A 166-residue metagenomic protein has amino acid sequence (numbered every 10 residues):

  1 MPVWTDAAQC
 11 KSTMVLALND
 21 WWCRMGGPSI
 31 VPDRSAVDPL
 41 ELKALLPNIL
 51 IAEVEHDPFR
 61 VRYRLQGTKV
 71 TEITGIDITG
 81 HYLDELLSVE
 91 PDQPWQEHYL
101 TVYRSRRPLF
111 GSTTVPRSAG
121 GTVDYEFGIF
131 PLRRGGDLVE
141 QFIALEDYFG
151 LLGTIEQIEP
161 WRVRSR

Functional and structural regions predicted by a protein language model:
M1-L86, Q93-R166: Intrinsically disordered, low-complexity terminal regulatory regions
